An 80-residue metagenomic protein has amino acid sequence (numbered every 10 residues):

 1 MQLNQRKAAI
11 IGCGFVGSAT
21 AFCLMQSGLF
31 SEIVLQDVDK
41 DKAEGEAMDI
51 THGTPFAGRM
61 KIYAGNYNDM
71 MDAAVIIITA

Functional and structural regions predicted by a protein language model:
M1-R6, F30: A short, basic/flexible loop-to-alpha-helix module at the beginning of a structural domain
L3, Q36-A73: Conserved N-terminal Rossmann-fold NAD(P) cofactor-binding segment
C13-G14: Glycine-rich Rossmann-fold phosphate-binding loop(s) that bind the pyrophosphate of adenine dinucleotide cofactors
G17-S18: N-terminal Rossmann-fold NAD(P) dinucleotide-binding loop
L24: Aromatic pocket-lining residues of Rossmann-like dinucleotide-binding sites
S27-I33: Short, surface-exposed connector motifs at secondary-structure boundaries
A74-T79: N-terminal Rossmann-like NAD(P) cofactor-binding module of classical short-chain dehydrogenase/reductase
